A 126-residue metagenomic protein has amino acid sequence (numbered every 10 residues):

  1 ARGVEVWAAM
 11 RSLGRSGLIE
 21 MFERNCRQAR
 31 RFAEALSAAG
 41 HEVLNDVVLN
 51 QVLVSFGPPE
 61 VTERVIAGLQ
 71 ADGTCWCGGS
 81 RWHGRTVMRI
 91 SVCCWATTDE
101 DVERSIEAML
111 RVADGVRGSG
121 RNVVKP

Functional and structural regions predicted by a protein language model:
A1-A8, L44: PLP-dependent aminotransferase class I/II
M10, G14-G120: Conserved C-terminal alpha-helix-loop-beta "cap" of PLP-dependent enzymes that closes/shapes the active-site mouth
N122-K125: Intrinsically disordered, low-complexity polyampholyte segments enriched for Lys and acidic residues
